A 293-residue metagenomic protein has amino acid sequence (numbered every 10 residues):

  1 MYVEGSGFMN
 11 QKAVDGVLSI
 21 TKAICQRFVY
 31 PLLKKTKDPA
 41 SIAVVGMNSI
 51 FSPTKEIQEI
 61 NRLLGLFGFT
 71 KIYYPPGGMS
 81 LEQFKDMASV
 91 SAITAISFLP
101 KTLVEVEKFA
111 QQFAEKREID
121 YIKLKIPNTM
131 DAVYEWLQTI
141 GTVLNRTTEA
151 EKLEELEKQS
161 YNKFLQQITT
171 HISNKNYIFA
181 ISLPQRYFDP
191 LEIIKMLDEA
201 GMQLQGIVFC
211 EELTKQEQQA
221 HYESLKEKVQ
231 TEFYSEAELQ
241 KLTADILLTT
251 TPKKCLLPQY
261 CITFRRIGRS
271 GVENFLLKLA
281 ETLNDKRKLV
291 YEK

Functional and structural regions predicted by a protein language model:
M1-K293: An N-terminal assembly and electron-transfer interface module characteristic of large anaerobic redox and radical
